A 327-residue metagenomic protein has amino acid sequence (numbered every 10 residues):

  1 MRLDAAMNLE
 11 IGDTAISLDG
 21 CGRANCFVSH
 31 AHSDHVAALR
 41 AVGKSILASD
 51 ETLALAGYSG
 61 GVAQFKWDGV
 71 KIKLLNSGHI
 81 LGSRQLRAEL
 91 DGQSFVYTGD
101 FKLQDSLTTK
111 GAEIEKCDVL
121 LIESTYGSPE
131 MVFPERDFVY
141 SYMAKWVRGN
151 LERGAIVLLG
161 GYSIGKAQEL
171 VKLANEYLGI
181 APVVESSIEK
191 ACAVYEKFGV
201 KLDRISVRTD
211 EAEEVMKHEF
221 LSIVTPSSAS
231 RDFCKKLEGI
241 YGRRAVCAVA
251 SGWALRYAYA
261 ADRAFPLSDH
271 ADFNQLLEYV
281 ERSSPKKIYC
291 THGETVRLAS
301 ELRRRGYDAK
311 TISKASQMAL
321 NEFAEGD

Functional and structural regions predicted by a protein language model:
M1-L158, G165, E176-Y177: His/Asp/Glu-rich metal-coordinating catalytic cores of metallo-dependent phosphodiesterases/hydrolases acting on
M7-G22, Q64-F65, R204-F220, C234-K236: Short acidic low-complexity segments
F27, Y97, V119-L121, L158-G160 (+3 more regions): Structural motif
V36, S83, D105-S106, A167-V171 (+3 more regions): Short, well-ordered alpha-helical microsegments
K44-L53, L121, I180-A191, V249 (+1 more regions): Short internal beta-strands
I80-A88, F101, D105-S106, V119 (+4 more regions): Active-site-proximal loop/helix segment associated with metal-binding centers of metalloenzymes
E113-I114, S128-S206, E211-V215, K287-D327: Binuclear metal-ion centers of metallo-dependent hydrolases, dominated by the metallo-beta-lactamase
T209-D327: C-terminal regulatory/interaction regions
